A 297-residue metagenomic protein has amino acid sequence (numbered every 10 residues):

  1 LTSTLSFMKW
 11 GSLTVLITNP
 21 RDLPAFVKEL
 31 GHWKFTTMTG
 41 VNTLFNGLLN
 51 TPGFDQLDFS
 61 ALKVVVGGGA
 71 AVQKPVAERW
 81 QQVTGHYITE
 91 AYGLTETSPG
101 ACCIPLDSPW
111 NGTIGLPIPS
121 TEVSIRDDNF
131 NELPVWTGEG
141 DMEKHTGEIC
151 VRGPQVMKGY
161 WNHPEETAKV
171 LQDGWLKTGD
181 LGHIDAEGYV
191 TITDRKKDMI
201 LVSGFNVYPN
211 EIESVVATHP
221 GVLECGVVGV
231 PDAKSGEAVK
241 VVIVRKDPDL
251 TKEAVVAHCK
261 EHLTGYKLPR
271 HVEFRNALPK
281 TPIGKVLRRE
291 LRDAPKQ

Functional and structural regions predicted by a protein language model:
L1-T36, T51: Conserved AMP-binding/adenylation subdomain of ANL enzymes
S12, G31, N46, V64-V65 (+5 more regions): Conserved AMP-binding/adenylate-forming
V15, K34-G40, G53-P75, Q82: Conserved helix-loop-beta element of the AMP-binding
M38, G153, K158-G159, E166-K169 (+4 more regions): AMP-binding/adenylate-forming catalytic core of the ANL superfamily
N42-T43, Y92, G229: Short secondary-structure boundary segments
G53, A61, G85, S120 (+3 more regions): Glycine-centered tight turns that cap/initiate beta-strands
V64-G67, V227, E273-F274: Hydrophobic/anchoring residues in structured secondary elements
P119-T121, G147, E237-V239, R270 (+1 more regions): Change "...and in nucleic-acid phosphodiester-cleaving endonucleases..." to "...and in nucleic-acid processing enzymes
